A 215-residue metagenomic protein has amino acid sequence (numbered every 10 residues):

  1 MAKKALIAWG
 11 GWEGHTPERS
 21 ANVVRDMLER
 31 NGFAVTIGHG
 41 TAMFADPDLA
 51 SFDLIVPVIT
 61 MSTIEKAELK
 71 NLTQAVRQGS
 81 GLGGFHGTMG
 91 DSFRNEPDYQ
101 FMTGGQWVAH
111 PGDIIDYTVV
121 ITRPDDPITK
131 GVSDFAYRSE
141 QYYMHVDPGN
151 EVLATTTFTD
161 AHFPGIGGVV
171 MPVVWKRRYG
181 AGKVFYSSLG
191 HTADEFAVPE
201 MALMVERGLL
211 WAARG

Functional and structural regions predicted by a protein language model:
A2-K4, R30-N31, H162-M171, R178-G215: Extracellular ligand-binding/catalytic regions of CAZymes and related secreted enzymes and adhesion modules
K4-A8, W12-S92: Helical hinge/lid and interdomain linker segments adjacent to catalytic or ligand-binding clefts that mediate domain
W12-E13, S62, M89-G90, T157-D160 (+2 more regions): Short, solvent-exposed loop/turn segments at secondary-structure junctions
S20, V24, E68, N95 (+2 more regions): Stable alpha-helical elements in mature extracytoplasmic
L28-N31, T36, D113-G180: Catalytic beta-strand/loop cores that center a nucleophilic Ser/Cys/Thr and support acyl-enzyme chemistry
S51-L54, T103, G149-N150: Short, well-ordered alpha-helix to beta-strand connector turns
T63-G131: A glycine-rich, often tryptophan-bearing local segment used as a flexible ligand/cofactor-contacting loop or short
G81-G83, L153, F185: Structural detector of well-ordered beta-strand residues that form the stable sheet scaffold of enzyme domains
